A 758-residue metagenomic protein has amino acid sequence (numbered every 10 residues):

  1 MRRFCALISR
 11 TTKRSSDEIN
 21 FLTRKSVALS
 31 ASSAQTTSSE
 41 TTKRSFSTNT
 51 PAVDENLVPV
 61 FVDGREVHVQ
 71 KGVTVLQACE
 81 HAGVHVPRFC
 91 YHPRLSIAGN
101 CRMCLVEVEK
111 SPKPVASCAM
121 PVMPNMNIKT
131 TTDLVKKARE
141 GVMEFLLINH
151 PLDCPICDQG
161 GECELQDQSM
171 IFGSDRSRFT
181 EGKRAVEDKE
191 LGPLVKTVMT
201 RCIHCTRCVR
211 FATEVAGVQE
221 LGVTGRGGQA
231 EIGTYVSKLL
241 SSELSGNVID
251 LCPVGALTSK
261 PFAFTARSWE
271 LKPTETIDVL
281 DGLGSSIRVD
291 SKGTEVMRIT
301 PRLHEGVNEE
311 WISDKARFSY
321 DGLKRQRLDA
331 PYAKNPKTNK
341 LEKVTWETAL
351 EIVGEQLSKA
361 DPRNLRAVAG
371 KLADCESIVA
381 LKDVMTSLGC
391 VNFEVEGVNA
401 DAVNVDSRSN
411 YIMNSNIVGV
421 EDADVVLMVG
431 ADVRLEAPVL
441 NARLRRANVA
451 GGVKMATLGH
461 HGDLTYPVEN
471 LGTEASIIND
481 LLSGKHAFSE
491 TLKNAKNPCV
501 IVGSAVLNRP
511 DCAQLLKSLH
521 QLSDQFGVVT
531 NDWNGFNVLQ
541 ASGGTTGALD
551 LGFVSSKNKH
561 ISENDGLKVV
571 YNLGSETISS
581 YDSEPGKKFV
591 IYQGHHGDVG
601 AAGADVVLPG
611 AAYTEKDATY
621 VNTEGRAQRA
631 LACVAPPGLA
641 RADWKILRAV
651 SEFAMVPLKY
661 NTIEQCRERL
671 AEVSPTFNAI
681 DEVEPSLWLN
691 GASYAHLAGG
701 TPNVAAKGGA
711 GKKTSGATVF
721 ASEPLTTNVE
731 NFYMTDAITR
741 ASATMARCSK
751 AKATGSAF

Functional and structural regions predicted by a protein language model:
M1-E55: N-terminal mitochondrial targeting presequence
T48-G72, E80, R88, H92 (+6 more regions): N-terminal export/assembly segments and adjacent metallocofactor-ligating motifs of anaerobic energy-metabolism
V73-Q77, A642: Short, structural beta-strand-to-alpha-helix junction motif
Y91-N100, M120-P121, R226, Q665-C666: Short, glycine-/polar-rich solvent-exposed loops and beta-turns at beta-strand/coil boundaries
C104, C118, V398: Acidic, glycine-enriched active-site microenvironments
C104-V106, Y592: Glycine-rich beta-alpha loop elements in corrinoid/cobalamin-binding modules across cobalamin-dependent enzymes
G397-D681, P685, R747-F758: Non-catalytic alpha/beta scaffold blocks inside enzyme catalytic domains
V683-A695, G700: Acidic, Ser/Thr-rich low-complexity intrinsically disordered segments
